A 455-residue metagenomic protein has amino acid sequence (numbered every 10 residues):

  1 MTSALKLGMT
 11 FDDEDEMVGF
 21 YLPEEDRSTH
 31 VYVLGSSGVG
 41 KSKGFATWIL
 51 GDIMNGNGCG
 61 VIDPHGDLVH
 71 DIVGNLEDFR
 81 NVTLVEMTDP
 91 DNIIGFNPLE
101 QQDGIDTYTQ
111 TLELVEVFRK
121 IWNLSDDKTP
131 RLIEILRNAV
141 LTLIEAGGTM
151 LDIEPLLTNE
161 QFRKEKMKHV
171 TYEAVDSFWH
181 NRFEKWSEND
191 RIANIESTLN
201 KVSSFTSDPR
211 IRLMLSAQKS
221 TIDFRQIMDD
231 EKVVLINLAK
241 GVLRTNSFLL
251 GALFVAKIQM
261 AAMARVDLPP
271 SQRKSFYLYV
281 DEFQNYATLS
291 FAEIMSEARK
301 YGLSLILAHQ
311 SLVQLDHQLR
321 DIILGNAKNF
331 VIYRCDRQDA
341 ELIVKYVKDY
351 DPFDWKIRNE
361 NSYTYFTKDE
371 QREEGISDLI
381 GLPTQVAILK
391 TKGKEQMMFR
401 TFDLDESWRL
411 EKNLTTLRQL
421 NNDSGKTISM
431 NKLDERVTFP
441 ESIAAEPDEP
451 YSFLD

Functional and structural regions predicted by a protein language model:
T2, E116, D127, E293-S296 (+1 more regions): P-loop NTPase motor core of the ASCE superfamily
T2-E16, E24-D26, V31-L303, D316-L319 (+4 more regions): P-loop NTPase motor domains
P64, L238-A239, Q310, Y333-C335: Active-site-proximal beta-strand/loop segments in catalytic clefts of secreted hydrolases
D89-D91, L312, R337: Residue-level detector of flexible, active-site-proximal loop/helix-junction positions within diverse enzyme catalytic
K240, Q284, H309, R337 (+1 more regions): Short loop or secondary-structure boundary microenvironments that flank and position key functional residues
A308-Q314: Conserved H-loop
